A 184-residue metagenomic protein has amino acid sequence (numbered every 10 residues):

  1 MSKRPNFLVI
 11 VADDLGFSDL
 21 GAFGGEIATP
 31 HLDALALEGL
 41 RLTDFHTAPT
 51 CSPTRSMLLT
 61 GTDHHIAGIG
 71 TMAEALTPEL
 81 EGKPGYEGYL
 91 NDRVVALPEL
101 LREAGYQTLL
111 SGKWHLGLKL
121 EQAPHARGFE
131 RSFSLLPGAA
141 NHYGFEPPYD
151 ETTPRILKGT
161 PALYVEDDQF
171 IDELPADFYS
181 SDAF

Functional and structural regions predicted by a protein language model:
M1-F184: Formylglycine-dependent sulfatase
